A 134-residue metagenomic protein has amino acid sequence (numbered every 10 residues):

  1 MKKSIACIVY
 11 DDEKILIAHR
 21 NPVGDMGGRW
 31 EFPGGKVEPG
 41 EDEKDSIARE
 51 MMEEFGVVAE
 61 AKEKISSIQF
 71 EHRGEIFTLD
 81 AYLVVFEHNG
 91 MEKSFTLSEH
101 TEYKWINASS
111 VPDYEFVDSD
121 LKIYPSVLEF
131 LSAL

Functional and structural regions predicted by a protein language model:
M1-L16, K36, S67: Conserved N-terminal beta-strand and adjoining loop/helix that marks the start of the Nudix/MutT-like hydrolase domain
K3, D11, V58, I68-K93 (+2 more regions): Active-site-adjacent beta-strand/loop module that shapes the phosphate/pyrophosphate-binding cleft
C7, P22, Q69, S94-L97: Short secondary-structure boundary/capping segments
K14-E53: Conserved Nudix-box catalytic region and its N-terminal flanking loop in Nudix hydrolases and closely related
R29, L97-L134: Nudix hydrolase/Nudix homology domain
E54-A61: Short secondary-structure junctions
